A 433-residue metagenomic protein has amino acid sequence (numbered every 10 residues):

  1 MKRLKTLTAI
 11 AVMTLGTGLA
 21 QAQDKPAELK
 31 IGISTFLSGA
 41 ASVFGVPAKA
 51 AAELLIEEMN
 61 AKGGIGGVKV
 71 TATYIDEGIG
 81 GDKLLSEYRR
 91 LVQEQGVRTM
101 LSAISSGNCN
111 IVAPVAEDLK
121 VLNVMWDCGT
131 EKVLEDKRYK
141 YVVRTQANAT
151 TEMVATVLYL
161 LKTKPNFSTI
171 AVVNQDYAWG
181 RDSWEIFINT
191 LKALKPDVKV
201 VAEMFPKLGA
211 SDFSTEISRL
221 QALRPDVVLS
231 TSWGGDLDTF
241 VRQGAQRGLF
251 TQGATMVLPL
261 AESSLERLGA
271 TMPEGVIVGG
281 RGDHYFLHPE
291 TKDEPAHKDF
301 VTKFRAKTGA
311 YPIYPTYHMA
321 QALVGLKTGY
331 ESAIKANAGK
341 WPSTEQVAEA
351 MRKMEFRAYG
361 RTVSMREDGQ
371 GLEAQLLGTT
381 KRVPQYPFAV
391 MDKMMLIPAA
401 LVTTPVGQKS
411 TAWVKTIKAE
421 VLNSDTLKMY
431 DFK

Functional and structural regions predicted by a protein language model:
M1-K30, A61, I417-K433: Short, low-complexity disordered leader/linker segments with a strong preference for bacterial N-terminal type II
Q21-I33, A61-K69, L161-S168: Immediate post-signal peptide segment of exported/extracytoplasmic ligand-binding proteins
D24-P26, K49-A72, K192-V198: Signal peptide-proximal N-terminal region of secreted/periplasmic/extracellular or secretory-lumen proteins
L29, E274, R352-K433: Solvent-exposed, acidic/polar segments of extracytosolic/periplasmic ligand-binding ectodomains
G32-A51, I75-D82, I104-S105, V173-D182 (+2 more regions): Extracytoplasmic "Venus flytrap"
V43-A50, K62-E135, T145, P206-F213 (+2 more regions): Beta-alpha junction/loop-to-helix N-cap segments that form part of ligand/metal-binding clefts
D82, V97-E203, A254-R281: Extracytoplasmic ligand/sensor domains, especially the bilobed periplasmic-binding protein
G234, H288-K353: Extracellular/periplasmic ligand-binding modules, especially the Venus flytrap/periplasmic-binding
